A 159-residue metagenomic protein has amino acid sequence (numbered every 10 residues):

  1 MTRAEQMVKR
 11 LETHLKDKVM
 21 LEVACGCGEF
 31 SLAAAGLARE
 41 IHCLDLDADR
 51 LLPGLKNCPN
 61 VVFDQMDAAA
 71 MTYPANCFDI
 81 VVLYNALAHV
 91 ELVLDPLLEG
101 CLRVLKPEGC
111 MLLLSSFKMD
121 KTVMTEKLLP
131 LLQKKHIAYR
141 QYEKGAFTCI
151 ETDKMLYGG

Functional and structural regions predicted by a protein language model:
T2-K18: Conserved alpha-helix/loop element of class I SAM-dependent methyltransferases that forms part of the SAM/SAH-binding
K18-G26: Conserved class I S-adenosyl-L-methionine
C27-A70: Class I SAM-dependent methyltransferase SAM/SAH-binding core
A69-V81: A short acidic, Gly/Pro-enriched loop at the edge of an enzyme's catalytic core that lines a small-molecule cofactor
I80-V93: A short SAM/SAH-binding and catalytic strip from SAM-dependent methyltransferases
D95-P107: A short glycine-rich, Lys/Arg-flanked "PGG" loop and its adjoining helix->strand segment in the class I
E108-S116: Conserved beta-strand signature within the Rossmann-like core of class I S-adenosyl-L-methionine
K135-G159: Core SAM-dependent methyltransferase catalytic element
